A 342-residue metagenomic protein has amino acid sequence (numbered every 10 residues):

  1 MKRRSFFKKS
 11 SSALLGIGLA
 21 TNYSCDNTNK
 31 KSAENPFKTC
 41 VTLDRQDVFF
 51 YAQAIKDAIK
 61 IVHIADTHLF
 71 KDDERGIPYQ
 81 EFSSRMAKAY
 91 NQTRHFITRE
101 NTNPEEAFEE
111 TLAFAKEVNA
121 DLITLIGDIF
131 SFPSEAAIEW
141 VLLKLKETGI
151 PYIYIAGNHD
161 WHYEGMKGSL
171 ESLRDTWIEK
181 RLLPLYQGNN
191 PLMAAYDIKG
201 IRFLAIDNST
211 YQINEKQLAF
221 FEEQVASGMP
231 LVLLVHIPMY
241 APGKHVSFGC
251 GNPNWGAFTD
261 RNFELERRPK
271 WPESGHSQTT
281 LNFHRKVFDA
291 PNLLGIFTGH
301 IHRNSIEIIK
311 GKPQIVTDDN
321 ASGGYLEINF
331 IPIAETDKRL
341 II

Functional and structural regions predicted by a protein language model:
S5-D26: N-terminal export signals
N29-E135: N-terminal active-site segment of His-dependent metallophosphoesterases
L43-I55, E135, E139-V232, C250 (+4 more regions): Extended active-site neighborhood of metal-dependent phosphoesterases/phosphodiesterases
D66, D128, G157-N158, H236 (+1 more regions): Active-site glycine-centered loops adjacent to acidic/histidine catalytic or metal-binding residues that shape
I77-T98, S172-W177, G249-S274: Charged, glycine/proline-rich intrinsically disordered loops and linkers
H95-E117, I178-Y196, K270-F297: Alpha-helix-centered segments that form part of catalytic cores
P230-N292: Active-site-proximal segments of metal-dependent phosphoesterases and phosphodiesterases across multiple
L234-P238, I296-N304: Histidine-centered catalytic micro-motifs
